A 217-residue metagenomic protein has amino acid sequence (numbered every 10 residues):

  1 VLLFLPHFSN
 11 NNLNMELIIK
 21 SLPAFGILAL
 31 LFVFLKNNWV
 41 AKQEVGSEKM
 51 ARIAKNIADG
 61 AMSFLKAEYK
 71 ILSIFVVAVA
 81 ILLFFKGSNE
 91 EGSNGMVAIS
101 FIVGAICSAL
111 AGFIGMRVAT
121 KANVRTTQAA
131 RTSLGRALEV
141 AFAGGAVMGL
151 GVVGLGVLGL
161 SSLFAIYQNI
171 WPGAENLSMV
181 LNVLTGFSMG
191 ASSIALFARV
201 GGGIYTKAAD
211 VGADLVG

Functional and structural regions predicted by a protein language model:
V1-N14: Short, Lys/Arg-enriched N-terminal segments with co-localized hydrophobic residues within the first ~10-30 amino acids
M15-G217: Hydrophobic, small-residue-rich transmembrane alpha-helices and their short perimembrane loops in multi-pass membrane
